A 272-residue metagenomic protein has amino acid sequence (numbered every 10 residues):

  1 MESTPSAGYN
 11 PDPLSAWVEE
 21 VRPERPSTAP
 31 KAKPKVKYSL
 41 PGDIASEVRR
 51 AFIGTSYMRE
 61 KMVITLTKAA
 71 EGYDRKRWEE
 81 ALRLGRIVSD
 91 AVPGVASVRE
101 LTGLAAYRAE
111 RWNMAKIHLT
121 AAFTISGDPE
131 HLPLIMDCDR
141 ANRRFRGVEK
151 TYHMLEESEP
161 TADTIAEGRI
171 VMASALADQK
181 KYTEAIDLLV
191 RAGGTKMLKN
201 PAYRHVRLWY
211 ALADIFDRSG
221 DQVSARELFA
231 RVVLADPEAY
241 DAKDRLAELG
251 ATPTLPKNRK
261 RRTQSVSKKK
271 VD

Functional and structural regions predicted by a protein language model:
V48-I64, I87-V92, E159-P160, M197-R204: TPR-adjacent "capping" and linker segments in tetratricopeptide-repeat scaffold/adaptor proteins
T55-T102, Y107: Alpha-helical segment of the N-proximal tetratricopeptide repeat
V63, S97, M114, E130-P133 (+3 more regions): Start-of-helix register in tetratricopeptide repeats
D90, F123-T124, H153-E157, V190-K196 (+1 more regions): Amphipathic alpha-helical segments of tetratricopeptide repeats
